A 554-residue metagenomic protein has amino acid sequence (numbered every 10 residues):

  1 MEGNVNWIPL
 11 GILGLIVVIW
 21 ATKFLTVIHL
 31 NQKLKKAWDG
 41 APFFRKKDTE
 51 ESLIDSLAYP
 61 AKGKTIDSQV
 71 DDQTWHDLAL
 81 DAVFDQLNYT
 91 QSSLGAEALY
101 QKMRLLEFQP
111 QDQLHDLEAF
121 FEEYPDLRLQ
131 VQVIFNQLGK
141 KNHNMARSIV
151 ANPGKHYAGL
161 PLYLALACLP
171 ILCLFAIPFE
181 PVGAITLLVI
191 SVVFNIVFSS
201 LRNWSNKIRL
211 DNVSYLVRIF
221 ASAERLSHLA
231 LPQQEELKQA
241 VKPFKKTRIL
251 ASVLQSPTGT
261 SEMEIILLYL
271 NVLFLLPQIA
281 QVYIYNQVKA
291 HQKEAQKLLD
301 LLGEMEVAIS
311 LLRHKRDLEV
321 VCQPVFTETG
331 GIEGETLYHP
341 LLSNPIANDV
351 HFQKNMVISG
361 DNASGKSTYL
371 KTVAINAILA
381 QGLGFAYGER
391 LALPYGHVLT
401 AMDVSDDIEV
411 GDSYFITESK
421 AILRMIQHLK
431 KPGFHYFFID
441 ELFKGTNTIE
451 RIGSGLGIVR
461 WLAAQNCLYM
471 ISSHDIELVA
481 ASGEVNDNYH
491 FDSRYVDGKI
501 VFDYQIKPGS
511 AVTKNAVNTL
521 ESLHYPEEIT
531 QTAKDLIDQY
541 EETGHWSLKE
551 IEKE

Functional and structural regions predicted by a protein language model:
M1-D361, Y369-L370, A380-H397, K420: Alpha-helical coupling/stalk and coiled-coil linker elements that connect catalytic or binding modules and transmit
L311-E554: ATPase nucleotide-binding head domains, primarily ABC-like/P-loop NTPase cores
